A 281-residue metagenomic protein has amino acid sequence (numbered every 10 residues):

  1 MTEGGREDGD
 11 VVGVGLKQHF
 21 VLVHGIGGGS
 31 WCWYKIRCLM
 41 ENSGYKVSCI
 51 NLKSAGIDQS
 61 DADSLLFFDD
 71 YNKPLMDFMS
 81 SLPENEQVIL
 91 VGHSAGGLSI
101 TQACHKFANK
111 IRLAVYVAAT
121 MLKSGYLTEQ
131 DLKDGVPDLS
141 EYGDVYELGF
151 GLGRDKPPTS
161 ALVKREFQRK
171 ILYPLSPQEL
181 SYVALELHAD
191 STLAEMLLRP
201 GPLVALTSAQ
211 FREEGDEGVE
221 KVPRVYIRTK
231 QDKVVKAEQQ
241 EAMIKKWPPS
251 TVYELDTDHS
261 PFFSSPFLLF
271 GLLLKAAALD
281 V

Functional and structural regions predicted by a protein language model:
G25-G29, S94-A95: Active-site glycine-rich loops that stabilize anionic/oxyanionic intermediates across multiple enzyme folds
G27-K35, V47: Serine-hydrolase catalytic-loop signature spanning alpha/beta hydrolases and amidase-signature enzymes
I36, N51-G56, T120, D258: Short beta-to-alpha linker loops that shape the active-site pocket of alpha/beta-hydrolase fold enzymes
K46-S48, L52-I89, H105-K110, Y126-P137: Active-site loop/oxyanion-hole signature of alpha/beta-hydrolase fold enzymes
L90-V91, A114, Y226: Conserved alpha/beta-hydrolase fold motif
V91-G96, I100: Gly/Ala-rich beta-loop-alpha elbow adjacent to hydrolase catalytic centers
H105-S160, R165, L206, F211: Flexible "cap/lid" loop of the alpha/beta hydrolase fold
L175-L180, E186-T192, M196-F263, G271 (+1 more regions): Conserved serine/cysteine hydrolase catalytic core
